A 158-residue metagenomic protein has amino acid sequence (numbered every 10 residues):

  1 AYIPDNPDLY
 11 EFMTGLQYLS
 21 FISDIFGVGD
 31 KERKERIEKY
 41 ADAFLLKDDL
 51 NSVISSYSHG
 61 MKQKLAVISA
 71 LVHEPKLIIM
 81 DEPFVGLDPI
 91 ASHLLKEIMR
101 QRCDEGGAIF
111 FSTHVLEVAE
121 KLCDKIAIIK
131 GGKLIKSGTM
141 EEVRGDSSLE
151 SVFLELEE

Functional and structural regions predicted by a protein language model:
S20, D24, E32-D49: Conserved ABC ATPase "signature" region
V53-Y57: Conserved ABC ATPase signature
V72-K76: A short, proline-enriched helix->beta-strand linker immediately N-terminal to the Walker B motif in ABC-type P-loop
I78-E82: Catalytic Walker B motif of ABC-type/P-loop ATPase nucleotide-binding domains
S92-E105: Helical segment within the ABC ATPase nucleotide-binding domain
A119-K121: A short, surface-exposed alpha-helical micro-motif characterized by mixed small hydrophobic and charged/polar residues
S137-G138: ABC ATPase "signature
